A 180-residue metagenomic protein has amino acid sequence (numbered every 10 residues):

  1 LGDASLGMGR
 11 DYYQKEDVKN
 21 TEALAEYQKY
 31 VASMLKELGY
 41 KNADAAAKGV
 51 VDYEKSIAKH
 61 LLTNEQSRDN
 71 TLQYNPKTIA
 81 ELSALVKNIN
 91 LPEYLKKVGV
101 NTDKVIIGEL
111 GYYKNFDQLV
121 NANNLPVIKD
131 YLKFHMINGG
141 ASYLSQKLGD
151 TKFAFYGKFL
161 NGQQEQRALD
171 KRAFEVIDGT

Functional and structural regions predicted by a protein language model:
L1-T180: Noncatalytic, helix-rich "gating/capping" subdomain that lines the substrate-entry/channel surface of large enzyme
